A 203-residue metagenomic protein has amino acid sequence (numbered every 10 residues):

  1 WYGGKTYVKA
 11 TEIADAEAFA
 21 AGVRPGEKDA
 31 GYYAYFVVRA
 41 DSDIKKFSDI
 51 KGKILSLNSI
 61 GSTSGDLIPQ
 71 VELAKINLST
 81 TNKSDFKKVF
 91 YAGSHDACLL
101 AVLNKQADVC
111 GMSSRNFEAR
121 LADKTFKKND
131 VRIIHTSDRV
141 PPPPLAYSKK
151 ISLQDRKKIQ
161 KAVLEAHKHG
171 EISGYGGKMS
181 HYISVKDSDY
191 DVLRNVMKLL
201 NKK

Functional and structural regions predicted by a protein language model:
W1-A14, P69-K75, A101-N104, D108-K128: A ligand-binding cleft/hinge motif common to bilobed small-molecule-binding domains
Y2-G4, K28-L99, R115, I183: Bilobed "Venus flytrap"/periplasmic-binding protein-like clamshell domains and structurally analogous long
A10-R24, F47-S48, I60: Acidic/His-rich structured neighborhood in mature extracellular/periplasmic domains
A10-T11, A40, S59, I76-N77 (+4 more regions): Sec/Tat-exported extracytoplasmic proteins
E17-D29, D85-K88, L121-R139: Short beta-strand->loop
A20-V23, A40, S59, G93 (+2 more regions): Residues at the C-termini of beta-strands that transition into short coil/loop
Y32-F36, V131, P141-Y147: Small-molecule pocket liners
V140-P142, A146-K203: An extracytoplasmic/periplasmic, membrane-proximal ligand-sensing/linker region
